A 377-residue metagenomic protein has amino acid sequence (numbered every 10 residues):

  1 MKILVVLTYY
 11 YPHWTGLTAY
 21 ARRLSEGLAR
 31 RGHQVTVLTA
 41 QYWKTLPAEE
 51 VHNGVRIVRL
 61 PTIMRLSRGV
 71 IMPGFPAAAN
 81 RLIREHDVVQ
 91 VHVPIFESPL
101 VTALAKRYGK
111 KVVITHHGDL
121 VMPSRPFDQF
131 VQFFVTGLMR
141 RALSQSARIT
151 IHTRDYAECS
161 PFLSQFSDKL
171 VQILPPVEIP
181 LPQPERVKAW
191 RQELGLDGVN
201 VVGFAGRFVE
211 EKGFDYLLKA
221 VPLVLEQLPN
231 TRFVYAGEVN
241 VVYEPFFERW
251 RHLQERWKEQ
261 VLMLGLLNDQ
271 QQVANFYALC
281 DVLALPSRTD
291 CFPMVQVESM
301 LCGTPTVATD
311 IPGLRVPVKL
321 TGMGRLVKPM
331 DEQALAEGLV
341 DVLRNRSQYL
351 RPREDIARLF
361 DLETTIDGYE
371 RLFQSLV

Functional and structural regions predicted by a protein language model:
T36, Q132, T136-P184, L196-D197: Donor nucleotide-sugar binding/catalytic pocket of nucleotide-sugar-dependent glycosyltransferases
W43, V177, A205, R232-E248 (+1 more regions): Glycosyltransferase donor-sugar binding loop
I83, L143, N275-C280: Short alpha-helical donor nucleotide-sugar binding micro-motif in glycosyltransferases
P94, R288: Aromatic "clamp/platform" in nucleotide-sugar-dependent glycosyltransferases that forms part of the donor/acceptor
G195-K212, L218-V221, V234-A236: Conserved donor-binding/catalytic core segment of Leloir-type glycosyltransferases
F246-L267: Nucleotide-activated donor-binding/catalytic signature segment of Leloir-type glycosyltransferases, i.e., the conserved
P305-A308: Short hydrophobic beta-strand element within catalytic cores of glycosyltransferases and related nucleotide-activated
L320-T321, R325-E332, D341-R346: Conserved acidic donor-binding segment of nucleotide-sugar-dependent glycosyltransferases
